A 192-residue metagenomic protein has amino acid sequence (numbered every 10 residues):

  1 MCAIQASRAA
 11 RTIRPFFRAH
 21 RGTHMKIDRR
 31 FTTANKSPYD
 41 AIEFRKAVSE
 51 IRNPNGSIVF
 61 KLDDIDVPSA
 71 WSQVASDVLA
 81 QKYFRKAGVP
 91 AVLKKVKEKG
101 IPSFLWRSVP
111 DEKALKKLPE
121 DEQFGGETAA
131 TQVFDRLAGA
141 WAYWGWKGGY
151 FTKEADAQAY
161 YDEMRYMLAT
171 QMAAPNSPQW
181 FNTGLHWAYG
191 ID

Functional and structural regions predicted by a protein language model:
C2-I4, R8, I13-D192: Extended catalytic cores of very large enzyme megasubunits
